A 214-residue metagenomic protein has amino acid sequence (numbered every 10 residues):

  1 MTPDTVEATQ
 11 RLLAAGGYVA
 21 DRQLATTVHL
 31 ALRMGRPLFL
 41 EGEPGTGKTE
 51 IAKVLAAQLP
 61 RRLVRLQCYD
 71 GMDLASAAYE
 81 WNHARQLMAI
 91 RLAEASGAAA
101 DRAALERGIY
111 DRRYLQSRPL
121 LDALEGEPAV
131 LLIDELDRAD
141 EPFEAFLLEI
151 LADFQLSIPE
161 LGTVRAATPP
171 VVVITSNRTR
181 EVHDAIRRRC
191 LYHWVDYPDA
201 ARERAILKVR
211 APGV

Functional and structural regions predicted by a protein language model:
M1-V214: C-terminal regulatory/interaction module of P-loop NTP-utilizing enzymes
